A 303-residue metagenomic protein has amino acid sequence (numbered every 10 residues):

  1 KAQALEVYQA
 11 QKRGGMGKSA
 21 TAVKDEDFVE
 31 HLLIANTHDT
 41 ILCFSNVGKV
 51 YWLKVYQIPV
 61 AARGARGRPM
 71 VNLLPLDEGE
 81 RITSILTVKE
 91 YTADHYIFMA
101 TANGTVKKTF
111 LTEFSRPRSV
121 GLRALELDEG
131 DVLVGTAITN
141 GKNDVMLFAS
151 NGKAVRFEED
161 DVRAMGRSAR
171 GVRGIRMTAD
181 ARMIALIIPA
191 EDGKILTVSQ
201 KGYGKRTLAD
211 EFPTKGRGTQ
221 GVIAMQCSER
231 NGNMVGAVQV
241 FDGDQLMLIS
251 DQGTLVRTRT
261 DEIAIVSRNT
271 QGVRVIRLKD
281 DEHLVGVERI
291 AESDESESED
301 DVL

Functional and structural regions predicted by a protein language model:
K1-L303: Short, structured "edge-of-domain" segments at secondary-structure transitions
